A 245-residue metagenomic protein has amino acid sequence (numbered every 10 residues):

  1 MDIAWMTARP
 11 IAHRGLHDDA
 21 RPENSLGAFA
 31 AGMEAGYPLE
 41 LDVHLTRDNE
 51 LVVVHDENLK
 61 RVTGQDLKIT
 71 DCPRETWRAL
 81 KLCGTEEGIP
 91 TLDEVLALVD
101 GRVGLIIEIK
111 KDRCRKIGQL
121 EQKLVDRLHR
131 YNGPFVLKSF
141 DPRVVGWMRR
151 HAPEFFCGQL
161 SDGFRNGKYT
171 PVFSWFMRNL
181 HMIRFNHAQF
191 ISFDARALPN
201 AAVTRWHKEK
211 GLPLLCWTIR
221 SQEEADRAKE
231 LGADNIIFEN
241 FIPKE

Functional and structural regions predicted by a protein language model:
M1-E245: Phosphate-group recognition and catalysis centered on beta-loop-alpha active-site segments
